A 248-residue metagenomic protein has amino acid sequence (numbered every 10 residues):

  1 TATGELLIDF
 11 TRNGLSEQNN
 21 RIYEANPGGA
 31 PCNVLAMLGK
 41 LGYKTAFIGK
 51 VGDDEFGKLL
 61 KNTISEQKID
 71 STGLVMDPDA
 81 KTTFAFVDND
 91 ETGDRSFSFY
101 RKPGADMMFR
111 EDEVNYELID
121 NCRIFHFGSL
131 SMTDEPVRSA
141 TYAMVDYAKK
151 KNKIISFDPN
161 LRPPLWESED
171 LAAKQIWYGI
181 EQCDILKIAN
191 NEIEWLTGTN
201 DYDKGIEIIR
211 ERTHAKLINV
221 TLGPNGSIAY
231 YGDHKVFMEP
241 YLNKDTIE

Functional and structural regions predicted by a protein language model:
T1-S71, F109, N243-T246: Glycine-rich phosphate/adenosyl-contacting loop at the front of the ribokinase-like
G4-L6, L130, P159: Active-site metal-binding loops of divalent metal-dependent hydrolases
K44-F127: Conserved N-terminal subdomain of the carbohydrate kinase-like
Q67-D70, D170-W195: Structural recognition of alpha->loop->beta junctions
E117-L118, Y178-G179, E211: Structural alpha-helical scaffold elements that stabilize or flank donor/cofactor-binding regions in carbohydrate
R138-M144, E169-W177, N200-E207, M238-L242: Charged helix-capping and loop-helix junction motifs
D146-Y147, Y202-E248: Conserved phosphate-binding/catalytic region of the ribokinase-like
N152-P159: Short beta-strand/loop segments at the ligand-binding rim of alpha/beta enzyme cores
